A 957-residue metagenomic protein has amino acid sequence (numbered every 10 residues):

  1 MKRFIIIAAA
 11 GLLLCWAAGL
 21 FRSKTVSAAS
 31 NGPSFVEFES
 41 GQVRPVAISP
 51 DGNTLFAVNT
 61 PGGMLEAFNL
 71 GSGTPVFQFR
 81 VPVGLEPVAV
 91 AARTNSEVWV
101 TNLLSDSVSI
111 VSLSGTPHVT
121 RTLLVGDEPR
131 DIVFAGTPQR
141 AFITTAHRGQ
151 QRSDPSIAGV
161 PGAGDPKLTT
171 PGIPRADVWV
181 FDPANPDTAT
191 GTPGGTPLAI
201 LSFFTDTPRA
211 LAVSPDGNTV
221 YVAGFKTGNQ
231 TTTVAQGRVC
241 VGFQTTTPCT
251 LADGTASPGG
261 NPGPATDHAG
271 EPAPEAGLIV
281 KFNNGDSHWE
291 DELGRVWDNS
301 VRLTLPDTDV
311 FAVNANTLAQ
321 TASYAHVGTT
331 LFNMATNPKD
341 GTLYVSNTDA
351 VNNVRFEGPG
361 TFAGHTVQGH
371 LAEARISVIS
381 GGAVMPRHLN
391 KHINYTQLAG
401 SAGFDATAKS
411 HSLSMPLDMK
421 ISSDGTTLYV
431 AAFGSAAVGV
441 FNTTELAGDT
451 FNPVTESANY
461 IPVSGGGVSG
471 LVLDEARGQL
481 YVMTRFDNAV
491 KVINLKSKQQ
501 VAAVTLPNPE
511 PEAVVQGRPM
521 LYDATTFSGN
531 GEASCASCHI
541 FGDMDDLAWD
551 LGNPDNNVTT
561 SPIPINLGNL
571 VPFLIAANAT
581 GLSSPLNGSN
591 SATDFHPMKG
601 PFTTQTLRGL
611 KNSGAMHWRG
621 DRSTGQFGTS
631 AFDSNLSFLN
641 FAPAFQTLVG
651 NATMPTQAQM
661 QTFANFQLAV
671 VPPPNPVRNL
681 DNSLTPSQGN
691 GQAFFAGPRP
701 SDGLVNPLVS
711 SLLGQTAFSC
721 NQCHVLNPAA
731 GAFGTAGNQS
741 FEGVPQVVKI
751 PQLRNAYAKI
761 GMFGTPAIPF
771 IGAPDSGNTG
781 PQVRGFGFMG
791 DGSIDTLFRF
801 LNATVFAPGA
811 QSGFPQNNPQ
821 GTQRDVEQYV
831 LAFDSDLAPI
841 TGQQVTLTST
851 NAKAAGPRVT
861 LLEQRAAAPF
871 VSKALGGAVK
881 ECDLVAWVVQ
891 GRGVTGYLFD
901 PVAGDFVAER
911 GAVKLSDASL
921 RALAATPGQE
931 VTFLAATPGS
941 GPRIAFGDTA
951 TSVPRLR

Functional and structural regions predicted by a protein language model:
P33-E66, G285, W289-E292, N299-S300 (+2 more regions): Beta-strand-rich domains and repeat architectures in extracellular enzymes and scaffolds, especially beta-propellers
A57-P75, F79, V310: Beta-propeller domains
T74-N95, L103, P129: Blade-loop segments of beta-propeller domains
P82-P87, V125-R130, S202-R209, H326-F332 (+2 more regions): Short coil/turn segments at the loop-to-beta-strand junctions that recur within blades of beta-propeller repeat folds
T116-G136, T144-Q150, P155-D177, T190-V213 (+2 more regions): Asp-box/WD-like beta-propeller blade repeats and closely related beta-sheet repeat scaffolds
H118, P215, Y221-G228, T232 (+5 more regions): Periplasmic c-type cytochrome electron-transfer domains
T144-G172, F225-T304, V345-E373: Short, conserved, GDST-rich strand-edge loop motifs in beta-rich repeat architectures
